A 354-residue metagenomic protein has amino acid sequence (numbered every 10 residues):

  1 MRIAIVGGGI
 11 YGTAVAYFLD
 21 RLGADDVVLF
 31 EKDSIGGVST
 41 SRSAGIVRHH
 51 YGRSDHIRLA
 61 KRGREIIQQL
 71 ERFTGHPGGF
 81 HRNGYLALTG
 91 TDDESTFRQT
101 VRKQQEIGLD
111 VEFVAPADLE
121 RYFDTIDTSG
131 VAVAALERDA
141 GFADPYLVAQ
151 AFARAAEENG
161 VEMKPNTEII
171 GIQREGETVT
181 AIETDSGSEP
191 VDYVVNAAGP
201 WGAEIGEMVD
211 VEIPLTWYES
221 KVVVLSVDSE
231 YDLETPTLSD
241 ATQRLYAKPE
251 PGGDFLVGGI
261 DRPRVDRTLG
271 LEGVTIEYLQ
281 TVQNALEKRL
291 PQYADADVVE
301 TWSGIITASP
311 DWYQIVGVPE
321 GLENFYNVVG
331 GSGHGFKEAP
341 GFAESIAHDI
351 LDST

Functional and structural regions predicted by a protein language model:
M1-L29: N-terminal Rossmann-like FAD-binding beta1-loop-alpha1 element of flavoenzymes
I5, G9-I10, S34, P200 (+1 more regions): Residue-level detector of alpha-helix initiation sites
I10, N166-I170, D185: Conserved SAM/SAH-binding loop
Y17-R21, H76-F80, T178, S188-E189 (+2 more regions): Active-site substrate-recognition segment that forms the wall of the catalytic cavity or substrate channel
L22, G321-T354: C-terminal lid/capping helical subdomain adjacent to the catalytic/cofactor pocket in oxidative enzymes
A44-Y122, T242-Y246, A285: Dinucleotide-binding Rossmann-like beta1-alpha1 core, especially the glycine-rich loop that anchors the ADP
S54, T89-R154, E158, K164-P165 (+2 more regions): Flavin (FAD/FMN) cofactor-binding and adjacent substrate-gating region of FAD-dependent oxidoreductase domains
